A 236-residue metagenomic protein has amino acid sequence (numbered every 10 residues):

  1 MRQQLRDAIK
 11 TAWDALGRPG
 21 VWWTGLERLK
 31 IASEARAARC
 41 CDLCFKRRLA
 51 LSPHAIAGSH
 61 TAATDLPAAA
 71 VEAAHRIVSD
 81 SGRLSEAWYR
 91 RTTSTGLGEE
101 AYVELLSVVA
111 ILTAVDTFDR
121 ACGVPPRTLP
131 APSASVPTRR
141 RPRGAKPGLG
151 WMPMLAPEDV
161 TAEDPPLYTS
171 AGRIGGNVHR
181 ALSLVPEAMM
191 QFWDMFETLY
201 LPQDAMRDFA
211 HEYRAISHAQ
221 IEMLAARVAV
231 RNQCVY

Functional and structural regions predicted by a protein language model:
M1-Y236: Hydrophobic alpha-helical segments
